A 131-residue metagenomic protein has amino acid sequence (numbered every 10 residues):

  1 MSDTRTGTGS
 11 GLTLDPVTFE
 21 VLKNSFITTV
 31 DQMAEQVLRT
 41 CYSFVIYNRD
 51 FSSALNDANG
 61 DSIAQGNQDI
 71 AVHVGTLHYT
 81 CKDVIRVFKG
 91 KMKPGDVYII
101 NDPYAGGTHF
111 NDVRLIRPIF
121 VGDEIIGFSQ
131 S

Functional and structural regions predicted by a protein language model:
S2-P94, I99-S131: Glycine/proline-enriched, intrinsically flexible loops and inter-domain linkers
